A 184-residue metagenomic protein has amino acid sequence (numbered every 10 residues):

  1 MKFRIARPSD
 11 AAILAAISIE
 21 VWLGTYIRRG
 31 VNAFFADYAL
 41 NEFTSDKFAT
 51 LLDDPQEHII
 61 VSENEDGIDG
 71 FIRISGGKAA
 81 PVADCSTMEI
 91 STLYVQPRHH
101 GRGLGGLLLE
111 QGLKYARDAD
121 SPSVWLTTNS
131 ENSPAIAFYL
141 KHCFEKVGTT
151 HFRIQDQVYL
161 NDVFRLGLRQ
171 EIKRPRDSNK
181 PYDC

Functional and structural regions predicted by a protein language model:
M1-F3: Extreme N-terminal starter segment of soluble prokaryotic enzymes
I5-A11, A15-R29, A33-R98, G106-Q111 (+4 more regions): Acetyl-CoA-dependent GNAT
E57, Y159-F164: Short hydrophobic/aromatic beta-strand or adjacent loop that forms the aromatic wall/cage of a ligand/substrate-binding
D66, Y139, F144: Conserved active-site tyrosine of GNAT-family acetyltransferases
Q96-R98, R102, S130-E131: Active-site acidic-Proline motif in GNAT/NAT acetyltransferases
A116-T127: Conserved GNAT acetyl-CoA-binding A-motif
L126-I136, R153-V158: Conserved beta-strand-loop-alpha-helix junction that forms the acyl-donor binding cleft
E145-R153, L160: Low-complexity, intrinsically disordered Gly/Pro/Thr-rich segments
